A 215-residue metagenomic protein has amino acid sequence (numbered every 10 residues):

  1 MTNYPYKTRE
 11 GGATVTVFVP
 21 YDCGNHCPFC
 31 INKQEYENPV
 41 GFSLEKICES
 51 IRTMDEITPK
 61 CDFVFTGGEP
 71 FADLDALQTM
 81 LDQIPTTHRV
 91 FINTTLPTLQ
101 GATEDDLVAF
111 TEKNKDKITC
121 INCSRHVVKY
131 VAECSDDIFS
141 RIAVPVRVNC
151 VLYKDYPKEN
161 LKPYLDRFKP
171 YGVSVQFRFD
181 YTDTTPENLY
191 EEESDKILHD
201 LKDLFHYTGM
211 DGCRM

Functional and structural regions predicted by a protein language model:
T2-E49: Canonical Radical SAM [4Fe-4S] cluster-binding loop centered on the CxxxCxxC motif and its immediate flanking residues
T8, E56, H206-T208: Sterically constrained small-residue positions within well-ordered secondary structures of folded domains
N32-F42, T58-D73, T86-A102, K115-C134 (+2 more regions): Core AdoMet radical
V40, R125-M215: Radical SAM enzyme [4Fe-4S]-AdoMet core and its adjacent flexible, acidic and glycine-rich loops/tails across
E49-I51, D106-L107: Short, well-ordered amphipathic alpha-helices
M54-E56, P85, V108-D116, S135-A143 (+1 more regions): Acidic (Asp/Glu)-rich catalytic clusters
D75-D82, Q100-K113, A132-D137, K158-L165: Distinct, well-ordered alpha-helical segments
